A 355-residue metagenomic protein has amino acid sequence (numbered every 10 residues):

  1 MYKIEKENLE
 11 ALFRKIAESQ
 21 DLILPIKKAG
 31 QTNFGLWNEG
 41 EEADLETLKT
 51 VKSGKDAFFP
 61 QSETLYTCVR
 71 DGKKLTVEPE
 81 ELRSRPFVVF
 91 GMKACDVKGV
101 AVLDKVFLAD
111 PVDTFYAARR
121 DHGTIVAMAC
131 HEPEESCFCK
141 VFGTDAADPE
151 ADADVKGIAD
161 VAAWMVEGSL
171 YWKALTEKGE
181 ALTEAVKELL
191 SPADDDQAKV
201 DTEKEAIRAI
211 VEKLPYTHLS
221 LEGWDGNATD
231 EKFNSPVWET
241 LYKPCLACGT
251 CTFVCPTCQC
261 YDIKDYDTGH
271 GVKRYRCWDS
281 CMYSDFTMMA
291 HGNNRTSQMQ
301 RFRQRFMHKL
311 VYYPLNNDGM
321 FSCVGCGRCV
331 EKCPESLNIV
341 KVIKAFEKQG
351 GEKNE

Functional and structural regions predicted by a protein language model:
M1-A228: Iron-sulfur-associated redox domains of electron-transfer enzymes in respiratory and anaerobic energy metabolism
V100, P256-C260, P334: Active-site-flanking alpha-helical
S220-K243, Y261-E355: Ferredoxin-type iron-sulfur electron-transfer modules in oxidoreductases and energy-metabolism complexes
Y242-T252: Extended amphipathic alpha-helical segments enriched in small hydrophobics
T250-Y266: A donor-sugar binding/catalytic signature common to diverse glycosyltransferases and related nucleotide-sugar
